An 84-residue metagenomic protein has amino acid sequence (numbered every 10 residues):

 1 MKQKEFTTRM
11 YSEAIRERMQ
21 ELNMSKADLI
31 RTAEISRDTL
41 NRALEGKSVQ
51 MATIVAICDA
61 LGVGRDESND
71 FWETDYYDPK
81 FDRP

Functional and structural regions predicted by a protein language model:
M1-D28: A short, Lys/Arg-rich alpha-helix, primarily the initiator
Q20, M24, L44-S48, D66: Residues in soluble alpha-helical coiled-coils and helical-bundle/repeat scaffolds
E21-N41: Short alpha-helical DNA-recognition segment
S36, K47, D75: The DNA-recognition helices of helix-turn-helix-type DNA-binding domains
R42, G46-D59: Short, basic-rich loop-to-helix N-cap that marks the start of a DNA-contacting helix
G62-R83: Short C-terminal boundary/hinge segments that cap the last helix of small helical domains
